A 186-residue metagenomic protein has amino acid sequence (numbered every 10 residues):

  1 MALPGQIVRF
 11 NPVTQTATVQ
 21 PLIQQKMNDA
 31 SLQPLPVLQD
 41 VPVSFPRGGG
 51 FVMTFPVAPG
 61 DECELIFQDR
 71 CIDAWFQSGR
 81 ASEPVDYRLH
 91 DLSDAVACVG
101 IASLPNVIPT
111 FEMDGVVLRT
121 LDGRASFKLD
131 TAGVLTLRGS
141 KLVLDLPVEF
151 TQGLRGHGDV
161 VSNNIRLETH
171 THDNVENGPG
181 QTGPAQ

Functional and structural regions predicted by a protein language model:
M1-G139: Hydrophobic packing positions characteristic of elongated beta-solenoid/beta-helix-type spike/fiber shafts
D73, E176-G178: A generic structural signal for solvent-exposed, polar alpha-helical segments
L118-L121, A125-R166, H170, E176: Low-complexity, small-hydrophobic/phenylalanine-enriched stretches that adopt extended beta/coil conformations used
P179-A185: Short, low-complexity, Pro/Ser/Thr/Gly-rich segments in the mature regions of secreted, periplasmic
